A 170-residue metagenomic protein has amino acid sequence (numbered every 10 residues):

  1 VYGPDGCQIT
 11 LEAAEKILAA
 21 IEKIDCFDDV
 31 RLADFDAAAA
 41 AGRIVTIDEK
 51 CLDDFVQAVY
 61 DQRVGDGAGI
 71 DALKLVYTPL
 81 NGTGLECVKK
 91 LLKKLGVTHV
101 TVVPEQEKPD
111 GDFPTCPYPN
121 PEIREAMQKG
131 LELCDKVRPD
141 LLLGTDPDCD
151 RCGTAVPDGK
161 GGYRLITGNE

Functional and structural regions predicted by a protein language model:
V1-L11, E15, A19, D25-C26 (+1 more regions): Replace "Mg2+/Mn2+-dependent" with "divalent metal-dependent
V1-L133: Gly/Ser/Thr-enriched, mixed-charge loops and adjacent short helices that form phosphate/oxyanion-binding elements
